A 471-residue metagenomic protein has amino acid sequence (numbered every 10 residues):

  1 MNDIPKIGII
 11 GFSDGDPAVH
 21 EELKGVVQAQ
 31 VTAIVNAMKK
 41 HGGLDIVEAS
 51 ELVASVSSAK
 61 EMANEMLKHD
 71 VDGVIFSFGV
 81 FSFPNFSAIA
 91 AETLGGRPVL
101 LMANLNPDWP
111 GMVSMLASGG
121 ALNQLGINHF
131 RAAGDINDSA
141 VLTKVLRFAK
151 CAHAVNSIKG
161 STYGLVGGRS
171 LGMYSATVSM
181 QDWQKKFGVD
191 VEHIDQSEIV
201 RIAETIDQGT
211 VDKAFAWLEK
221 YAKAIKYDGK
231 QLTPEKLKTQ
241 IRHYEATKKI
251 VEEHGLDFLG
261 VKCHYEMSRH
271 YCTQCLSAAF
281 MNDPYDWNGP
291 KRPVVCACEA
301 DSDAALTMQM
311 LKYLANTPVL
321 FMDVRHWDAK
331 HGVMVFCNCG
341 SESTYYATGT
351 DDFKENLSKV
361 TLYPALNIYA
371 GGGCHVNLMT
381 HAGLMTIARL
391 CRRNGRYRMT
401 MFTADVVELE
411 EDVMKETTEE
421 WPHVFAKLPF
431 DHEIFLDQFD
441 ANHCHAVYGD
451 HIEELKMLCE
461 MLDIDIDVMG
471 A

Functional and structural regions predicted by a protein language model:
M1-V53, S175-I225: N-terminal glycine-rich anion-binding loop in soluble enzyme alpha/beta folds
D16-A18, V53-S57, S82-P84, D108-W109 (+5 more regions): Flexible loop/turn segments at secondary-structure boundaries
L52-K159, S170-G172: Cofactor- and metal-binding active-site motifs of prokaryotic enzymes that mediate redox/radical or nucleophilic
S82-G96, S268-D286, H423-K427: Short Gly/Thr/Asp-enriched flexible loops that form oxyanion-binding sites at enzyme active sites
A103-C151, D283-V333, D450-E454, D463-A471: Peripheral docking tails and interdomain loops at the edges of cofactor- or intermediate-handling domains
H153-C272: A charged, amphipathic alpha-helical module
Y285-D412: C-terminal catalytic subdomain
T361-A471: Extended hydrophobic packing segments that form well-structured cores
